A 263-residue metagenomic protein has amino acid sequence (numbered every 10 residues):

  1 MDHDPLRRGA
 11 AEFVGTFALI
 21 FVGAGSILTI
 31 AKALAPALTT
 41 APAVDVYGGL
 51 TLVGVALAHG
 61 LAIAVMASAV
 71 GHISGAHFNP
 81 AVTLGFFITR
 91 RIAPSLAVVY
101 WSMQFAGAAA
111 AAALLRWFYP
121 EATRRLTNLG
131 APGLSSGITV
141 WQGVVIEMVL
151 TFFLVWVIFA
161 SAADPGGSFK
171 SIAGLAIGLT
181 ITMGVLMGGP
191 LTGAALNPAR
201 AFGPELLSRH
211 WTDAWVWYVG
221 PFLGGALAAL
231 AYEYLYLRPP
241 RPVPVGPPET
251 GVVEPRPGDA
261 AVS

Functional and structural regions predicted by a protein language model:
M1-S263: Membrane-interface helix-loop junctions and terminal tails of multi-pass membrane proteins
